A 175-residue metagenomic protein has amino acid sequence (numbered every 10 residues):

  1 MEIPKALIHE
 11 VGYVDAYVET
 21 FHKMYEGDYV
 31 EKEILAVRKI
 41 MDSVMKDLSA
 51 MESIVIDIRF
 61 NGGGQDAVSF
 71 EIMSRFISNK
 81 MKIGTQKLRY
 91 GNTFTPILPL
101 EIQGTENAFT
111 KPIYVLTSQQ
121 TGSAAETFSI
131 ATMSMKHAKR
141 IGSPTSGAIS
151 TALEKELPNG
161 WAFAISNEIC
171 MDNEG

Functional and structural regions predicted by a protein language model:
M1-K87, P112, G160-A162: Flexible, low-complexity junctional segments that flank or bridge functional domains
Y17, F60, Q119-Q120, P144: Residue-level signal for short, function-critical loop segments
E33-S43, T95-L100, A148-S150: N-terminal post-signal-peptidase region of extra-cytosolic proteins
I54, G122, K136-I149: Short, well-structured beta-strand/strand-turn elements
G64-P112, L116, Q120, S150-E156 (+2 more regions): Gly/Ser/Thr-rich loop/hinge elements
